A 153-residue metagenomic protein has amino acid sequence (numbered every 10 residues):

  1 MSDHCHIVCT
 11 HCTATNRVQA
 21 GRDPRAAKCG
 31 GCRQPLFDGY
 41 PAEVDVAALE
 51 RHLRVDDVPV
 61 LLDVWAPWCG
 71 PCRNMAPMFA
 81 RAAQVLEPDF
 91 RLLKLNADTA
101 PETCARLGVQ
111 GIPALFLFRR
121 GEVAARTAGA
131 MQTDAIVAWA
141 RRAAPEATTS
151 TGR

Functional and structural regions predicted by a protein language model:
C9-C12, C29-C32, C72: Short cysteine-rich clusters marking metal-coordination/redox-active sites
T13-N16, L36, A76: Cys/His-rich microdomains that often coordinate metals
V18-A27: Short linker/helix segments within small regulatory modules
C32-P41: Short Cys/His-rich micro-motifs in 6-15 aa windows
P41-V60: A short beta-strand-turn-helix
E43-V44, V64, M75, F79-A83 (+2 more regions): Thiol-based oxidoreductase modules, predominantly thioredoxin-like and allied folds used for disulfide exchange
D57, V64-W68, G111: Short pre-active-site segment immediately N-terminal to redox-active cysteine/selenocysteine motifs in thiol-based
G111, F116-G152: Non-catalytic, surface beta->alpha helical segment in thiol-disulfide oxidoreductase systems
